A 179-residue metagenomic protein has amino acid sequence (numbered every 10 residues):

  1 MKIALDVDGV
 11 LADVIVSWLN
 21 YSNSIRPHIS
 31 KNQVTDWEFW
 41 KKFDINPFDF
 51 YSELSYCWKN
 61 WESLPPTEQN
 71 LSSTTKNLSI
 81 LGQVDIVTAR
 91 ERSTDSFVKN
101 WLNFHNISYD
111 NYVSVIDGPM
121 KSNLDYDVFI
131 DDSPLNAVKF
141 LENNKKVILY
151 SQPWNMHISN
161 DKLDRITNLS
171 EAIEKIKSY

Functional and structural regions predicted by a protein language model:
M1-Y51: Active-site neighborhood of HAD-like aspartate-dependent phosphohydrolases
S55-D85, E91-S96: Short, acidic loop-to-helix structural element flanking the phosphoryl-transfer center in phosphate-processing enzymes
V84-D85, Y109, K145-V147: Hydrophobic anchor at the start of a short beta-strand that flanks the dinucleotide cofactor-binding loop
A89-L141: Substrate-recognition "cap/lid" segment bordering the active-site pocket of phosphatases
Y112-V115, L163-E171: Short acidic-hydrophobic, aromatic-tinged amphipathic segments that line or gate anion-handling sites
M120-N123, E171-Y179: Short amphipathic alpha-helix with an adjacent loop that forms part of the alpha/beta core around
I130-T167: Acidic, Mg2+-coordinating phosphoryl-transfer loop and its flanking beta/alpha structural elements, shared across
